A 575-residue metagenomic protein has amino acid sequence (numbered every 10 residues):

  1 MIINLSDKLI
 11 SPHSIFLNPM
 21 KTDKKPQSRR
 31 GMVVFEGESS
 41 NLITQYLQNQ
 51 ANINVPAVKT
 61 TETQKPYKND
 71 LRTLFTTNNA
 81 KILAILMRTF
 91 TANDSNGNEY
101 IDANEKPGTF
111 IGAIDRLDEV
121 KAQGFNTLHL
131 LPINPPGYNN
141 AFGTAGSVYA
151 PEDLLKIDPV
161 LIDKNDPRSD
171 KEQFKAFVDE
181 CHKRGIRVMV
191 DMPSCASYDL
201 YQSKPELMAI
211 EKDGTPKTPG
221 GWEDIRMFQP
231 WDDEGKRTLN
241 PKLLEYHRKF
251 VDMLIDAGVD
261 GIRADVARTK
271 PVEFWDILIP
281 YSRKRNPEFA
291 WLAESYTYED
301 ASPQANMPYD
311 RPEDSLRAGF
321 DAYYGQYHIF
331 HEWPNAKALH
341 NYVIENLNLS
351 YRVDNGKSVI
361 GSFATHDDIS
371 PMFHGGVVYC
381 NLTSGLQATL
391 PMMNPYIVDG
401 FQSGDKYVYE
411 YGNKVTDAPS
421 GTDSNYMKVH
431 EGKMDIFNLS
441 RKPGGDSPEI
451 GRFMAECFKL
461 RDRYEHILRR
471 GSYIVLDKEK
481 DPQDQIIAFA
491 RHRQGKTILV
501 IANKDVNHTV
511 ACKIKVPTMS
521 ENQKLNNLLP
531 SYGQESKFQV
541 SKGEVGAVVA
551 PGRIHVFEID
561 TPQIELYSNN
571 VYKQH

Functional and structural regions predicted by a protein language model:
M1-A57: Non-Sec secretion/translocation targeting segments of pathogen effectors
K68-K81, L86-N126, L131-A257, I277-L278 (+3 more regions): Substrate-binding/active-site clefts of carbohydrate-active enzymes
I85, V120, L130, L154 (+10 more regions): Conserved, mostly hydrophobic/aromatic
V178, H182, I186, K249-D252 (+8 more regions): Active-site-proximal helices and loops of the catalytic beta/alpha 8
Q387-K406: Substrate-binding cleft of secreted/luminal carbohydrate-active enzymes
T497-K504: Short, well-ordered beta-strand segments enriched in hydrophobic/aromatic residues
V516-G533: Solvent-exposed beta-hairpin/edge-strand motifs
F538-H575: C-terminal beta-strand-rich structural cap/linker in extracellular carbohydrate-active enzymes
